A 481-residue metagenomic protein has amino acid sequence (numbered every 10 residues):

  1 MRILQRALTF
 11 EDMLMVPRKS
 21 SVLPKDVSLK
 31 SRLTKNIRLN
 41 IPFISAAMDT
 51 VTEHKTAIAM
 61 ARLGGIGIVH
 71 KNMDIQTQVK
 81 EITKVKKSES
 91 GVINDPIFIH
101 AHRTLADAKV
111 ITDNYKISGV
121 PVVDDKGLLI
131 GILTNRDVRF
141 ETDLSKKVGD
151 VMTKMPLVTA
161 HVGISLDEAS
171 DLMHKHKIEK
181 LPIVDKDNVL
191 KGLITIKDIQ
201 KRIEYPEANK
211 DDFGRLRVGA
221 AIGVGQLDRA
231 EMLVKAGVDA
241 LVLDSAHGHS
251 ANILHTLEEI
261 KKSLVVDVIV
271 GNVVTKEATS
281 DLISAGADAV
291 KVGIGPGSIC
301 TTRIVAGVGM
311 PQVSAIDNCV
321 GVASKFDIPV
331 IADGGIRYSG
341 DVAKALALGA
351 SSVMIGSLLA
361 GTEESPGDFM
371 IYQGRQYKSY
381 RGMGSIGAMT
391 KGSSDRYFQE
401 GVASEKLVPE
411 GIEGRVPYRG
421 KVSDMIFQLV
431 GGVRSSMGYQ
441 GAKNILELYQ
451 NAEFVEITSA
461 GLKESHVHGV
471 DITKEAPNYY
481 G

Functional and structural regions predicted by a protein language model:
M1-S21, H161, A285, G307-A332 (+1 more regions): Alpha/beta catalytic cores of nucleotide-metabolism and tRNA/nucleoside-modifying enzymes
L23-L39, A46-M48, T77-Y115, V122-D124 (+5 more regions): Bateman/CBS regulatory modules and CBS-like beta-alpha motifs in cytosolic regions of diverse proteins
K25, M73-T83, E141-S145, V189-N209 (+5 more regions): Active-site-adjacent beta->alpha loops and helix N-cap segments on the catalytic face of soluble alpha/beta enzymes
R38-I44, G91-P96, D211-A220, E259-V274 (+2 more regions): Short beta-strand/loop segments at the ligand-binding rim of alpha/beta enzyme cores
K55-I58, D228-A236, V274-V292, A332 (+1 more regions): Catalytic cores of alpha/beta
R62-T77, K186, V238-S250, D288-A306 (+1 more regions): Glycine-rich phosphate-binding active-site loops on the catalytic face of alpha/beta enzymes
V69-D74, I117, P121, L128-L144 (+4 more regions): Short beta->alpha transition motifs characteristic of CBS
V69-N72, F98-I99, G119-P121, T159-H161 (+6 more regions): Catalytic beta/alpha-barrel core
